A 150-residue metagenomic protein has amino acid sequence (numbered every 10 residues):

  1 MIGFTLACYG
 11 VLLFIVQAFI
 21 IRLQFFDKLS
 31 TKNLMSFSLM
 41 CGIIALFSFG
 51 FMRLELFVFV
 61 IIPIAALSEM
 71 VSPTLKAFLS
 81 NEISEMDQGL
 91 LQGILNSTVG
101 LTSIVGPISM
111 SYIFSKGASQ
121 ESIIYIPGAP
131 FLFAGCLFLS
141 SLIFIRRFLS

Functional and structural regions predicted by a protein language model:
M1-L12, I126: Loop-to-transmembrane helix entry
I15-S30, F114: Helix-to-loop junctions at the C-terminal end of transmembrane segments in multipass secondary transporters
K32-S48: Structural signature of the two symmetry-related core transmembrane helices
L39, S48-I62, V71: Helix-loop junctions at membrane interfaces in 12-TM secondary transporters
M70-S84: Intracellular juxtamembrane helix-capping segments at the cytosolic ends of symmetry-related transmembrane helices
I83-S97, I124: Loop-to-transmembrane helix entry/capping segments in MFS-fold secondary transporters and related SLC/MFSD carriers
Y112-C136: A membrane-interface helix-boundary motif in multi-pass transporters
F131-S150: Multi-pass alpha-helical transporter architecture, strongest for 12-TM Major Facilitator/SLC carriers used
